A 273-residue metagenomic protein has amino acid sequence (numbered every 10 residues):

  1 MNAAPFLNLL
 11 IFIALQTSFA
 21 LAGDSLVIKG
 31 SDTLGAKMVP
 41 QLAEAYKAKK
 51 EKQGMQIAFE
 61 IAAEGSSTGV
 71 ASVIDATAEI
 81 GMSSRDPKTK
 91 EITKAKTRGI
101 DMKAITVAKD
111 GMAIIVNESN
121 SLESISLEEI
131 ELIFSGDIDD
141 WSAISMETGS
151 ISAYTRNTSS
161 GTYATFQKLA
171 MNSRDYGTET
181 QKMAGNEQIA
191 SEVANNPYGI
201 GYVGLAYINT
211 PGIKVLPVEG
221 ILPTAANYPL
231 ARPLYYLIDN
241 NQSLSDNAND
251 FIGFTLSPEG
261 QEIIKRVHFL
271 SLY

Functional and structural regions predicted by a protein language model:
M1-L9: Bacterial N-terminal signal peptides that target proteins for export
N8-S18: Bacterial N-terminal signal peptides
A22-Y273: Exported/periplasmic ABC-transporter solute-binding proteins
